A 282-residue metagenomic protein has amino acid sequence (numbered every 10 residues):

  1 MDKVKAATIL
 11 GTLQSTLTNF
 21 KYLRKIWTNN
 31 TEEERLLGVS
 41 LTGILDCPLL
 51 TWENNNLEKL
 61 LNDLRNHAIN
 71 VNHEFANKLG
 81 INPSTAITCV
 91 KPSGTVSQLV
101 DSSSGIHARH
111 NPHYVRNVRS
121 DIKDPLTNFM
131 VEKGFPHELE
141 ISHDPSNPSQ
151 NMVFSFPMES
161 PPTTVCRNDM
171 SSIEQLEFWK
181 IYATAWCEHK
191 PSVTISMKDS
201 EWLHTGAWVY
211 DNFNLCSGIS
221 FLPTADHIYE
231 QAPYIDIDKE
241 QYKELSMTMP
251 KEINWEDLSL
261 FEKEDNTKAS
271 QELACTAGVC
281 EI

Functional and structural regions predicted by a protein language model:
M1-L23, W27-E34, P92, D101-T267: Catalytic alpha/beta core of large soluble enzyme barrels
T18-L23, G43-P92: Internal maturation/activation junctions in enzymes
E33-P48, P83-H110: Conserved phosphate/anionic-ligand binding catalytic regions in large, soluble enzymes, centered on
G38, C187-H189, A274: Solvent-exposed loop and beta-edge segments used for protein-protein assembly and interaction
P83-S84, G94, H189-P191, T276: A generic structural signal for well-ordered coil/turn residues at beta-strand boundaries that shape enzyme active-site
N266-I282: Short acidic, low-complexity intrinsically disordered linear motifs used for protein-protein interactions
